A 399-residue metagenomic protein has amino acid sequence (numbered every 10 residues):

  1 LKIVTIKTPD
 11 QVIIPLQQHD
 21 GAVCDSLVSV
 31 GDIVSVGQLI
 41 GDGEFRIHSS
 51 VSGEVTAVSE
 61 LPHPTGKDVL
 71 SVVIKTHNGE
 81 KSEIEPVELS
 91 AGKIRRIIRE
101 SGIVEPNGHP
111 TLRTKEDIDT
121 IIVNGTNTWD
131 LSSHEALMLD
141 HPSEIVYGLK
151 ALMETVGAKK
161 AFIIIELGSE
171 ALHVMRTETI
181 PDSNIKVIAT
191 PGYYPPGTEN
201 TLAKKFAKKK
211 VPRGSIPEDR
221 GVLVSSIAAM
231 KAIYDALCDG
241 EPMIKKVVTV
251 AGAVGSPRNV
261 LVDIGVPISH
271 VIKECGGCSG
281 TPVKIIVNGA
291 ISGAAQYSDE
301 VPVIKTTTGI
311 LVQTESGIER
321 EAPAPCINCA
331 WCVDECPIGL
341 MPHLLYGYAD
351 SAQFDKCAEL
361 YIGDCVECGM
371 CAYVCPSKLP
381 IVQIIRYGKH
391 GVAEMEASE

Functional and structural regions predicted by a protein language model:
L1-L27, D42, V73: N-terminal, Lys/Arg-enriched amphipathic/low-complexity engagement segments that precede the first folded domain
C24-I33, G37: Short histidine-centered loop motifs in beta-beta connectors
G53-V55: Conserved hydrophobic positions within beta-strands
H77-G102, P106, W129-S133, K208 (+1 more regions): Flanking helices and flexible, charged tails adjoining ferredoxin-like Fe-S electron-transfer domains in multi-subunit
L112, G157-I268, E274-S279, G289: Hydrophobic alpha-helical positions that pack around
T120-H134, V254: Gly-rich Lys/Arg/Thr-decorated short loops/hinges at beta-loop-alpha junctions or inter-strand turns that position
L139-V156: Histidine-anchored nucleotide/phosphate-binding helix
T308-P323, V333, P337-E399: Ferredoxin-type iron-sulfur electron-transfer modules in oxidoreductases and energy-metabolism complexes
